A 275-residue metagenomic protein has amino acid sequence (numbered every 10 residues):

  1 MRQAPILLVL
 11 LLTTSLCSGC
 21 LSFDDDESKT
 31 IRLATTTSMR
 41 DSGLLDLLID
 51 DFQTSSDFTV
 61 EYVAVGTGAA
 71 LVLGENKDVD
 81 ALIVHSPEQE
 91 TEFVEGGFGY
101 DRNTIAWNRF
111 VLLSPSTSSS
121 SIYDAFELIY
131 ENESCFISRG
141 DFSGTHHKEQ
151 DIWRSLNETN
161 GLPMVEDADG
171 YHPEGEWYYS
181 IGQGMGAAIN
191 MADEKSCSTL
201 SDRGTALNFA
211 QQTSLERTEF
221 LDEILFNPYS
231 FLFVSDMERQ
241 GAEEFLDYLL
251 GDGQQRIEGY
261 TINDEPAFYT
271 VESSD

Functional and structural regions predicted by a protein language model:
M1-E27: Secretory targeting signatures
V9, L71, E75, F126-E127 (+1 more regions): Short hydrophobic/charged patches on amphipathic alpha-helices used for structural packing and interfaces
L12, D101-T104, E127-L128, D222-E223: Short secondary-structure boundary/capping segments
D26-S55, P87, V94, P115-D275: Exported/periplasmic ABC-transporter solute-binding proteins
S28, S55-D57, N76-V79, E88 (+3 more regions): Extracytoplasmic
G68-F98, A206-N208: Pocket-flanking alpha-helical
F93-R102, W107, L113: Hydrophobic/aromatic-rich structural module bridging two neighboring secondary-structure elements via a short loop
